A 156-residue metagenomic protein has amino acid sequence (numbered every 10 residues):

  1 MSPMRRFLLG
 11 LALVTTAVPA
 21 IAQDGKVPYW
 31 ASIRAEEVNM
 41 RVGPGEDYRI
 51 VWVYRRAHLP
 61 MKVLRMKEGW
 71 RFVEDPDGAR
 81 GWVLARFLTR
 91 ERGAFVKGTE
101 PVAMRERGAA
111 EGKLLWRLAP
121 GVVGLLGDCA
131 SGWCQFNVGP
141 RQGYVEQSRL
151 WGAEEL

Functional and structural regions predicted by a protein language model:
M1-L8: Bacterial N-terminal signal peptides that target proteins for export
L13-V14: Short, linear, compositionally biased motifs with a strong N-terminal bias
A17-P19: N-terminal signal peptide c-region/cleavage motif recognized by signal peptidases
A22-V42, V53-A57, L64-G108, K113-Q142 (+1 more regions): SH3-family beta-barrel domains
G45-Y48: Second-shell loop/turn segments in exported
